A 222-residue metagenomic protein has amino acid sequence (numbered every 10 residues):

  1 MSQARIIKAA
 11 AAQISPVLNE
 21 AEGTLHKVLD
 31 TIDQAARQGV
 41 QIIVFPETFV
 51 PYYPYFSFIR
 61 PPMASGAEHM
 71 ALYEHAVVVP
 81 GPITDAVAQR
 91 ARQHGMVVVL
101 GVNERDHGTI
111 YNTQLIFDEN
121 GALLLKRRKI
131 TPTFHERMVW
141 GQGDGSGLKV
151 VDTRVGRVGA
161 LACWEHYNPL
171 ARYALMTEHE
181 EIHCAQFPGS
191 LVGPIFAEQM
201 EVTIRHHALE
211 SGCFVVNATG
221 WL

Functional and structural regions predicted by a protein language model:
M1-I42: N-terminal glycine-/serine-/threonine-rich phosphate-binding loop
I6-L18, T113, K126, V150 (+2 more regions): Active-site-proximal beta-strand elements of phosphoester/diester hydrolases
F49-H69, I110: Metal-dependent catalytic neighborhoods of phosphoester/phosphodiester hydrolases
A76-V99, R157, C163-L222: CN hydrolase (nitrilase-like) catalytic-core segments centered on the catalytic cysteine and neighboring Lys/Glu
L100-V102, T113-I116, K149: Short beta-strand scaffold segments in enzyme catalytic cores
N120, K126-R127: Short hydrophobic alpha-helix segments
N120-G121, V155: Residue-level recognition of short loop/turn positions
R128-G143: A short, polar/charged loop-to-alpha-helix boundary motif
